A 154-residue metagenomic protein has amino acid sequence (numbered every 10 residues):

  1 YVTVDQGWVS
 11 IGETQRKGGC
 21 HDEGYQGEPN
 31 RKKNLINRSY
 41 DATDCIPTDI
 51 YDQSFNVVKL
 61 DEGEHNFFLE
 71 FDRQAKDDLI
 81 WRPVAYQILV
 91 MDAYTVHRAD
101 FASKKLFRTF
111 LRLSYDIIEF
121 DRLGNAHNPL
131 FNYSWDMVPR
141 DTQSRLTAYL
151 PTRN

Functional and structural regions predicted by a protein language model:
Y1-R16: Non-heme Fe(II)-dependent double-stranded beta-helix
V2-V4, T48, H97: Generic hydrophobic, helix-prone segments enriched in Leu/Val/Ile
T3, I46, G63, N128-L130 (+1 more regions): Alpha-helical structural elements
T3, K17-G19, R108-F110: Broad gene-expression machinery/nucleic-acid interaction feature
D5-G7, E23-Y25, D44, D92-Y94 (+1 more regions): Structured loops at beta-to-helix junctions and adjacent beta-edge loops in soluble globular domains
Q6, A42-C45, M137, T142: Short linear motifs in intrinsically disordered/low-complexity regions
E13-I88, F120-N125: Catalytic core of non-heme Fe(II) oxygenases with the double-stranded beta-helix
L69-N154: Catalytic core of Fe(II)/2-oxoglutarate
